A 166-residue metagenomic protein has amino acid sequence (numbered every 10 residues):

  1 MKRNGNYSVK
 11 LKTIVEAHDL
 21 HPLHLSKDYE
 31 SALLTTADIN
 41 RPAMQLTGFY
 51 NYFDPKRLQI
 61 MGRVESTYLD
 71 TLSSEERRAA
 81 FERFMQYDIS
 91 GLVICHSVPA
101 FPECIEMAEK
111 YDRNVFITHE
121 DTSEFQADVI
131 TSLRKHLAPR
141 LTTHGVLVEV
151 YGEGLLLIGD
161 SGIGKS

Functional and structural regions predicted by a protein language model:
M1-M85: Gly/Thr-rich phosphate-binding loop signature of adenosyl cofactor/nucleotide-binding cores
D54-K56, D88-I89, Y111-D112, T143 (+1 more regions): Short coil/turn connectors at secondary-structure junctions
Q59-G62, L92-V93, L156: Structural motif
G62-V64, H96-S97, H119, Y151 (+1 more regions): Fold-independent oxyanion-binding glycine-rich loops and adjacent beta-strand/coil segments at enzyme active sites
L72-E76, A100, R140: Short secondary-structure boundary/capping elements
D88-G91, C95-L133: Charged, amphipathic alpha-helical linker segments immediately N-terminal to NTP-binding catalytic cores
L137-V148: Pre-Walker A adenine-sensing motif
G152-S166: Glycine-rich phosphate-binding P-loop
